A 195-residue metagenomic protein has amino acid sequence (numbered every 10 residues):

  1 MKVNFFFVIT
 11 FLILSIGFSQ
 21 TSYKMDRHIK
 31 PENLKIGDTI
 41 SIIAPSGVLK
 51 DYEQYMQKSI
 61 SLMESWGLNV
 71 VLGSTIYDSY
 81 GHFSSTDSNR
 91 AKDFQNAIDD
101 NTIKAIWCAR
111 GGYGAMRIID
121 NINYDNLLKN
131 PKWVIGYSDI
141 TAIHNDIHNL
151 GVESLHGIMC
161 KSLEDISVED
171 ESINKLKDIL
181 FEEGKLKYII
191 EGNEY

Functional and structural regions predicted by a protein language model:
M1-M25: Bacterial Sec-dependent N-terminal signal peptides
Q20-T102: ATP/NTP phosphate-donor binding region
P45, D120-I122, H144, H148-E153 (+1 more regions): Mature catalytic domains of secreted/periplasmic carbohydrate-active enzymes
G47-L49, Y77-D78, G112-G114, I140-I143 (+1 more regions): Solvent-exposed loop/turn segments at secondary-structure junctions within structured extracellular/periplasmic domains
N96-N121: Long, hydrophobic/aromatic-enriched structural stretches that serve as scaffold segments
Y124-I147, E153-M159: Short, acidic/small-residue loops that bind anionic groups at enzyme active sites
E153-Y195: Conserved anion/nucleotide-ligand pocket segment
